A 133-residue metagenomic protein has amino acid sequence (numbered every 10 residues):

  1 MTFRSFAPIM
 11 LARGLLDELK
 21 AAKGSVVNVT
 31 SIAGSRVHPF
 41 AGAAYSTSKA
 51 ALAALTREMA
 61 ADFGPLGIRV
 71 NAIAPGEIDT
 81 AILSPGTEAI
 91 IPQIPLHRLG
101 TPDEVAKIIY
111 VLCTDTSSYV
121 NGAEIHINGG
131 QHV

Functional and structural regions predicted by a protein language model:
A12, S48, T56: Active-site helix of classical SDR
G14-S25, R36: A short helix-coil junction within the Rossmann-fold of NAD(P)-dependent oxidoreductases
D17, A61-P65, S118: Alpha-helical segment proximal to the catalytic Tyr-Lys
E18, T101-I127, H132: C-terminal substrate-recognition "lid" of short-chain dehydrogenase/reductases
S31: Residue(s) in the substrate-gating loop at a strand-loop-helix junction that position the organic substrate next
V37-S46, E58: Active-site loop-to-helix junction immediately N-terminal to the catalytic Tyr of the SDR YXXXK motif in Rossmann-fold
P85-E104: Catalytic Tyr-x(3-8)-Lys segment
